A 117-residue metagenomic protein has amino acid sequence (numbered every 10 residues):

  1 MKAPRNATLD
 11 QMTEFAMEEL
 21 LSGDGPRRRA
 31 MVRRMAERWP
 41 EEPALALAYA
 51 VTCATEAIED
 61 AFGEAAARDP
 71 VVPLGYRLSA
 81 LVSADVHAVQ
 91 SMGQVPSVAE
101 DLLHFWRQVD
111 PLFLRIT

Functional and structural regions predicted by a protein language model:
M1-A36: Short terminal alpha-helical segments
A7, E18-E19, L45, Y76 (+2 more regions): Intrinsic-disorder/low-complexity peptide segments enriched for small residues
T8-E14, A61, H104, L112: Intrinsic disorder/low-structure terminal segments
M12, A44-A48, V95: Generic signature of intrinsically disordered, low-complexity, basic-rich segments and short cationic peptides
S22-Y76: Amphipathic alpha-helical interaction modules
V71-T117: Amphipathic alpha-helical binding modules
